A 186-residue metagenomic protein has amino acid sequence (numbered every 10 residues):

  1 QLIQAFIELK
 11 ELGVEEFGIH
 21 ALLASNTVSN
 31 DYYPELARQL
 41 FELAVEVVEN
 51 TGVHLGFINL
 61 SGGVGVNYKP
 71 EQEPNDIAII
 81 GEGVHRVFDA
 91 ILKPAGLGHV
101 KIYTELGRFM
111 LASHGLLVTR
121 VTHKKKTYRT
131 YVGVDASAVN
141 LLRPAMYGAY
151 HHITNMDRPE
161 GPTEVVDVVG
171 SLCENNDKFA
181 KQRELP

Functional and structural regions predicted by a protein language model:
Q1, Q39-A44, I80-G83, K124-T127 (+1 more regions): Short, surface-exposed linear patches
Q1-F57, V66, V87, L92: Active-site-proximal beta-alpha core segment in soluble small-molecule metabolic enzymes
Q1-I3, N26-Q39, I79, R108-S113 (+2 more regions): Active-site glycine- and acidic-residue-rich loops that bind and position anionic ligands or nucleotide-like cofactors
V14, H20, F57-S61, Y103 (+2 more regions): Short glycine- and Lys/Arg-enriched binding-loop motifs that mark or flank ligand-binding interfaces
A21-V28, I58-G65, G107-F109, S137-V139 (+1 more regions): Active-site beta-loop-alpha junctions enriched in small/polar residues
S29-L36, N67-I80, L111-K125, K181-L185: Short glycine/threonine-rich loop-to-helix capping motif typified by GTGT followed within a few residues by an Asp-Pro
V47-E49, V53-G56, N75, I79-E82 (+2 more regions): Acidic/histidine-enriched ion/cofactor-binding microenvironments in catalytic or ligand-binding pockets
L97-P186: Charged (often Lys/Glu-rich) extended helix/loop segments that serve as interaction or gating elements
